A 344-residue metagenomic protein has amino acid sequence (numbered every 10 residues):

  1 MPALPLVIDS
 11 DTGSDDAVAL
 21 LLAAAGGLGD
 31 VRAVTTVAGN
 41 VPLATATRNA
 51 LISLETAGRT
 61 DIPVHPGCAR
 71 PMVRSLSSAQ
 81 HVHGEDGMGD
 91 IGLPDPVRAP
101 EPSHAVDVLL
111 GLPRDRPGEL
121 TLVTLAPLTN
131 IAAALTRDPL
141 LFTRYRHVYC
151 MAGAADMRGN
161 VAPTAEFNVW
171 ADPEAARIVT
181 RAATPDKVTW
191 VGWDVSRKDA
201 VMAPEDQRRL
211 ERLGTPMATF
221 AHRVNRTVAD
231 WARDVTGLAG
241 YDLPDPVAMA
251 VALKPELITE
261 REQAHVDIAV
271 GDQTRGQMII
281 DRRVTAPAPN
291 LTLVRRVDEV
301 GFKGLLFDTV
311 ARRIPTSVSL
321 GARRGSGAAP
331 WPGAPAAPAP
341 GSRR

Functional and structural regions predicted by a protein language model:
M1-A3, A19-A23, D30, W170-E174 (+2 more regions): Conformational coupling and interaction surfaces
P2-I52, T60, D86, G92-K198: Active-site histidine-anchored catalytic micro-motif
P2-L4, T45-D115, P289-A311, S319-G325 (+1 more regions): Metal-dependent C-N hydrolase catalytic cores
P2-S10, V64-A69, M88-D90, T129-T136 (+2 more regions): Short, mixed-charge, low-aromatic patches
V41-T45, M72-V73, A154-R158, V266-R283: Short, mixed-charge aromatic SLiMs
V64, V179, M249: A residue-level signal for conserved active-site and pocket-lining positions in enzyme catalytic cores
S77-G84, A162-E166, E205-R208, T285: Short, surface-exposed amphipathic charged segments that create phosphate/polyanion-binding patches used for binding
